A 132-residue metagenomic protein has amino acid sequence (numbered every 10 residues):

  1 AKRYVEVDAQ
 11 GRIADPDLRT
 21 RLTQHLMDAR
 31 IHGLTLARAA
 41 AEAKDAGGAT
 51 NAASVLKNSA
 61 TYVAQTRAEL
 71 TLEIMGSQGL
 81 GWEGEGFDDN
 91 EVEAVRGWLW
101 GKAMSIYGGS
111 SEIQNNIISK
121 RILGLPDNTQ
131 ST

Functional and structural regions predicted by a protein language model:
A1-T132: Alpha-helical interface subdomain recognition
